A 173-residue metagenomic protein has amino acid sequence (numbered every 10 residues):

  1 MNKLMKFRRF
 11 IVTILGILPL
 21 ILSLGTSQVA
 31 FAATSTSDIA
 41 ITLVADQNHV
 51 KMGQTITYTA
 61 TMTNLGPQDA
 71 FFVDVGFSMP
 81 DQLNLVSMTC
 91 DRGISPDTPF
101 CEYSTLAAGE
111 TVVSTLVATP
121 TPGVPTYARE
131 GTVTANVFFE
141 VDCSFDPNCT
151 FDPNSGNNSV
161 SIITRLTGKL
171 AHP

Functional and structural regions predicted by a protein language model:
T13-G25: Bacterial N-terminal signal peptides
L22-S35: Sec-dependent signal peptide cleavage junction
A33-A40, T134-P173: Extracellular/luminal low-complexity Ser/Thr/Pro-rich, glycosylation-prone repeat/linker regions
T34, F71-A108, V113, F145-P147 (+3 more regions): A surface/secretory-pathway sequence property marking extracellular, secreted, or lumenal proteins enriched
A45-V50: Short beta-strand segments of immunoglobulin-like
M52-F71: Short beta-strand elements of extracellular/lumenal beta-sandwich folds
L65-Q68, M79, P122: Short, acidic/polar linear motifs in exposed loop/turn regions
Y103-R129: Low-complexity, intrinsically disordered segments enriched in Ser/Thr together with acidic residues
